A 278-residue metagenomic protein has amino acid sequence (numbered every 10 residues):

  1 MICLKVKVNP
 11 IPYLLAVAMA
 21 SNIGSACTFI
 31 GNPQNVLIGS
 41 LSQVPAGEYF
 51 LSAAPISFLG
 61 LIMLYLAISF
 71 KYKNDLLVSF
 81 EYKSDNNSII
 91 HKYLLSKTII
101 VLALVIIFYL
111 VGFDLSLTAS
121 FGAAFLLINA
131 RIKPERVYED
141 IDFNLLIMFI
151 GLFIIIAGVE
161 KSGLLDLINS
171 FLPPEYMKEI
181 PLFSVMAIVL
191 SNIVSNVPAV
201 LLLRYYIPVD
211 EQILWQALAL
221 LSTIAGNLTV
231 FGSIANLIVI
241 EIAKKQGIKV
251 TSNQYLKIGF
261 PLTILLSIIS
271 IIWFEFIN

Functional and structural regions predicted by a protein language model:
M1, L15-S25, A53-F58, I154 (+4 more regions): Transmembrane helix-bundle signature of multi-pass membrane transporters/permeases
M1-A26, L37, V200-L220, V250 (+2 more regions): Hydrophobic transmembrane alpha-helices that form the pore/transport pathway of multi-pass ion and small-solute
V6-I11, G47-I90, I100, L228-N278: Juxtamembrane and boundary regions of transmembrane helices in multi-pass small-molecule transporters and channels
A16-T28, D85-L94, L145-V159, W215 (+1 more regions): Small-residue-rich segments of transmembrane alpha-helices in multi-pass membrane proteins, especially helix faces
S21-G24, F58-F70, K97-V111, G122-A130 (+4 more regions): Hydrophobic core segments of alpha-helical transmembrane domains in multi-pass membrane transport and ion-translocation
C27, A53-L61, F113-A123, L220-A235: Structural signature of hydrophobic alpha-helical transmembrane segments
F29-N35, L117, N192-L203, V230-I238: Transmembrane helix boundary and interhelical junction motifs in multipass membrane proteins
V101-I213: Transmembrane helical segments that form the transport core of multi-pass membrane transport proteins
